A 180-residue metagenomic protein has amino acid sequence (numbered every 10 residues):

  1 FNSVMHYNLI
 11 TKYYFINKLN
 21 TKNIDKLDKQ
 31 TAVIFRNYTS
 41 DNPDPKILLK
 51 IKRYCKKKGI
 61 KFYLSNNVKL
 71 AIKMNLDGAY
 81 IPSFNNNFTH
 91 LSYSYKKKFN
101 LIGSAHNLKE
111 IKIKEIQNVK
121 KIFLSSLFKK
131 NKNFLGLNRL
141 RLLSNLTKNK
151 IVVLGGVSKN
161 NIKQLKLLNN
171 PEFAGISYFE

Functional and structural regions predicted by a protein language model:
F1-K22: N-terminal amphipathic alpha-helix/helix-capping segment at the start of soluble metabolic enzymes
T11-Y13, Q30-I34, G59-Y63, D77-Y80 (+4 more regions): Structural preference for beta-strand elements that scaffold enzyme active sites
I16-L19, K61-L70, P82-F84, I102-I111 (+2 more regions): Glycine-rich beta-to-alpha transition loops that act as phosphate-gripper elements at the mouths of alpha/beta enzyme
K22-K29, Y54-K57, Y93-K96, E115-I116 (+1 more regions): Acidic (Asp/Glu)-rich catalytic clusters
A32-S94: N-terminal active-site wall of soluble small-molecule enzyme domains
I47-K61, N86, L91-N107, L135-S158: Alpha-helix-loop-beta-strand connector modules within alpha/beta enzyme cores
K73-N85, F99-N145: Glycine/Thr-rich beta-alpha phosphate-binding loop at enzyme active sites
A79-L91, K121-G136, V157-E180: Glycine-rich phosphate-binding active-site loops on the catalytic face of alpha/beta enzymes
